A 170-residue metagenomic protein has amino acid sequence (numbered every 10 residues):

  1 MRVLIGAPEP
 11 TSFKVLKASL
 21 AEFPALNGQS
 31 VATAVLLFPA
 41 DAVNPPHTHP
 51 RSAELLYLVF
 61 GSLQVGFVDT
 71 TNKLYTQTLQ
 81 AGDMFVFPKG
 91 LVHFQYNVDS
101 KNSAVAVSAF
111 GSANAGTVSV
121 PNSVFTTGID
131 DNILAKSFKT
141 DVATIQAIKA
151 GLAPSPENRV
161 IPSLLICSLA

Functional and structural regions predicted by a protein language model:
M1-A34, F138, I145-A170: A short, N-terminal "cap"/entry segment at the start of jelly-roll beta-barrel domains of the cupin/DSBH fold
L26, P45-P46, Y75, T127: Non-transmembrane interaction and regulatory regions of membrane-associated proteins
L26-G28, D69-G90: Short acidic-glycine-tyrosine-enriched beta hairpin
A34-L37, L55-L58, Q64-G66, F85-F87 (+2 more regions): Structural recognition of the beta-strand scaffold that forms the well-ordered cores of secreted hydrolase catalytic
P39-V43, H49-T71, A81: Glycine- and acidic-residue-biased ligand/ion/polar-headgroup-sensing regions
V43, S62-Q64, T71-N72, F85 (+2 more regions): Solvent-exposed loop/turn segments at secondary-structure junctions within structured extracellular/periplasmic domains
N44-H47, V65-F67, Q77-T78, F87 (+1 more regions): Short beta-strand His + acidic residue motifs that chelate non-heme Fe in jelly-roll/DSBH and cupin folds
K73, Q77, F94-A170: Double-stranded beta-helix
